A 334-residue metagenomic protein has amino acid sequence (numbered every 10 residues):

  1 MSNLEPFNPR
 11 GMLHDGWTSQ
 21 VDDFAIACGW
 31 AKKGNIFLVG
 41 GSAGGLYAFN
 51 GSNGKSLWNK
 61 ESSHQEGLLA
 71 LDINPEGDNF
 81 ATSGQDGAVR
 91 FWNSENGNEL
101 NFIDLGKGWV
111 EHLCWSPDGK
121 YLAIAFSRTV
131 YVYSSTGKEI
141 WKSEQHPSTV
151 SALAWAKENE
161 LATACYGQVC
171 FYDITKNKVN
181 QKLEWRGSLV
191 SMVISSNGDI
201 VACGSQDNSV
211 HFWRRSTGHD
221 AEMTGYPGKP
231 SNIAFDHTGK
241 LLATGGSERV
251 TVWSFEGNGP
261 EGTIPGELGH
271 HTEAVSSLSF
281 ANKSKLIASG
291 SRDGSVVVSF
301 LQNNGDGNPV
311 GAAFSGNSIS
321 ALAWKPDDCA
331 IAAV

Functional and structural regions predicted by a protein language model:
S2-D23: A short helix->beta-strand "capping" segment at the edge of beta-propeller domains
H14-S19, K55-E61, N98-I103, K138-S143 (+4 more regions): A short beta-strand motif characteristic of beta-propeller blades
T18-A25, E61-L68, D104-V110, E144-V150 (+4 more regions): WD40/WD-repeat beta-propeller blade N-cap
K32-K33, P75-E76, P117-D118, A156-K157 (+4 more regions): Residue-level detector of Asp-centered blade-edge/turn motifs that repeat once per structural unit in beta-propeller
G40-A43, S83-D86, A125-S127, A164-Y166 (+4 more regions): Conserved strand-to-loop turn within each blade of WD40 beta-propeller repeats
Y47-F49, V89-W92, Y131-S134, C170-D173 (+3 more regions): WD40-repeat beta-propellers
